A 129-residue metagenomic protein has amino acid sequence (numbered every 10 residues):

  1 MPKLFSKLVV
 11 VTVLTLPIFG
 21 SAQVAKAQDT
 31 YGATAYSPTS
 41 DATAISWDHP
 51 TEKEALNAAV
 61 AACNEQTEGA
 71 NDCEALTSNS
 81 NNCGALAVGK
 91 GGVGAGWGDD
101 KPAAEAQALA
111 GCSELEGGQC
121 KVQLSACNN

Functional and structural regions predicted by a protein language model:
P2-L4, Q23-N129: Secreted/extracellular ectodomain signature
F5-V13: Sec-dependent signal peptide hydrophobic core
L16-V24: C-terminal segment of classical bacterial N-terminal signal peptides
